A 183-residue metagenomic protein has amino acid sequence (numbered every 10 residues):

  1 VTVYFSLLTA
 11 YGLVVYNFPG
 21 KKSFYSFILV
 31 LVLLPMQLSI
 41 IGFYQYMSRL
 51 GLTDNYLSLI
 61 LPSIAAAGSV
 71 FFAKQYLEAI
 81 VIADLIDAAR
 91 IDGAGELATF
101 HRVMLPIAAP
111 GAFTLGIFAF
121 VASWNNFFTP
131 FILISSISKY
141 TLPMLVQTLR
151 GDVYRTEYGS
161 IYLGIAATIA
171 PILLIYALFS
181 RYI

Functional and structural regions predicted by a protein language model:
V1-Y182: A structural signal for multi-pass alpha-helical bundles of membrane permease subunits that mediate small-molecule
